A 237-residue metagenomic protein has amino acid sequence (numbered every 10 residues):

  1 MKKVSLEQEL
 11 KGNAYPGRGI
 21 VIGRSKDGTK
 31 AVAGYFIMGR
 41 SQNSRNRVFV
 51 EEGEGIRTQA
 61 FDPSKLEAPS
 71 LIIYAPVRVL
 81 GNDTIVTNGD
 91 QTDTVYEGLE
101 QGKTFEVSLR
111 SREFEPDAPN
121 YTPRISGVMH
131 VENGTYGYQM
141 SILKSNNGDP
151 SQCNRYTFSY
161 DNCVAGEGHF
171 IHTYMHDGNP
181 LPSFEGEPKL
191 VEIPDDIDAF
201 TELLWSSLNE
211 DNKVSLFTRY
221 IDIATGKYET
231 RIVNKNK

Functional and structural regions predicted by a protein language model:
M1-K237: Conserved short alpha-helical segments that host acidic/polar catalytic motifs at enzyme active sites
